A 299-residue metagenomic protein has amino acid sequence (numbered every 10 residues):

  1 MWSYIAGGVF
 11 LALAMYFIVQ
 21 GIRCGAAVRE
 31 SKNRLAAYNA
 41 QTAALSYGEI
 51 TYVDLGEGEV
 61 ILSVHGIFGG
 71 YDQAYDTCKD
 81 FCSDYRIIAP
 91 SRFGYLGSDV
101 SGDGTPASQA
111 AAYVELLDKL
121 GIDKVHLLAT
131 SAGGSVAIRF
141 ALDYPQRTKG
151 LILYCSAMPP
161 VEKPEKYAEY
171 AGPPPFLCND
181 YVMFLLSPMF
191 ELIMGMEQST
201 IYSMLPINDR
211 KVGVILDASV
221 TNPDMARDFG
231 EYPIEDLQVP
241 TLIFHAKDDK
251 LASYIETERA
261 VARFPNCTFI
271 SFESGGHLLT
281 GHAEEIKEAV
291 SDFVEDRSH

Functional and structural regions predicted by a protein language model:
D54-G97: Conserved HGGG/HGGXW glycine-rich cap/lid loop of the alpha/beta-hydrolase fold
S108-V125: Conserved acidic catalytic loop of the alpha/beta-hydrolase fold
K124-E162: Conserved hydrolase catalytic core segment
L151-D180: Flexible "cap/lid" loop of the alpha/beta hydrolase fold
A171-P173, L177-Y232: Alpha/beta-hydrolase
L237, I243-H245, D249: Short beta-strand/loop motif that positions the catalytic acidic residue of the alpha/beta-hydrolase fold
K250-E256: Conserved alpha/beta-hydrolase "acid-adjacent" motif
G275-K287: Catalytic histidine-centered segment of alpha/beta-hydrolase-like enzymes
